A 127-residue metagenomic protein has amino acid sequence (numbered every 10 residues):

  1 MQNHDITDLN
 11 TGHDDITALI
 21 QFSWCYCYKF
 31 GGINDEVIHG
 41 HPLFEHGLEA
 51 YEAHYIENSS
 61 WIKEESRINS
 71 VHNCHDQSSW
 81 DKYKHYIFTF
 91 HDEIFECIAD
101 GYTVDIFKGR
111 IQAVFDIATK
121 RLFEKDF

Functional and structural regions predicted by a protein language model:
M1-F127: Surface-exposed, interaction-prone regions used to assemble/regulate multi-protein complexes
